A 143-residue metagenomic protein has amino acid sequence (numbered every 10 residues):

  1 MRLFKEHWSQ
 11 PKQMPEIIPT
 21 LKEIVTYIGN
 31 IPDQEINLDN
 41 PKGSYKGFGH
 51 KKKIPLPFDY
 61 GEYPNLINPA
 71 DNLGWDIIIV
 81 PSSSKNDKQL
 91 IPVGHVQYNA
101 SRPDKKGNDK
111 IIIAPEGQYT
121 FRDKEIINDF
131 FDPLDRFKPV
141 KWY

Functional and structural regions predicted by a protein language model:
M1-L3, H7: Short acidic, low-complexity intrinsically disordered linear motifs used for protein-protein interactions
H7-Y143: Hydrophobic N-terminal alpha-helices or hydrophobic patches in metabolic proteins across all domains of life
